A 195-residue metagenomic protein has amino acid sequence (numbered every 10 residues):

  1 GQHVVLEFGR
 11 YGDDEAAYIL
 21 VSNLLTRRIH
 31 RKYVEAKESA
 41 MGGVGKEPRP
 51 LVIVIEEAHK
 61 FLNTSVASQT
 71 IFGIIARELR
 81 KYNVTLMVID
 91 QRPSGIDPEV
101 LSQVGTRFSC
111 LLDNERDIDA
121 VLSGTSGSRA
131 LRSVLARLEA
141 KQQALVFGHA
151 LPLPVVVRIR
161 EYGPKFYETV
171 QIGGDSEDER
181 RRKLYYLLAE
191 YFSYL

Functional and structural regions predicted by a protein language model:
G1-I74, A140, A144-G148: P-loop NTPase motor domains
G12-E15, K60-N63, Q69, S94-D97 (+3 more regions): Flexible loop/turn segments at secondary-structure boundaries
L20, K141-L195: Conserved P-loop NTPase motor module
S22-N23, L79-R80, N114-E115, V121 (+2 more regions): Short, charged/polar low-complexity linear motifs in solvent-exposed/disordered segments
N23-R28, F72-I74, T106-F108, S126-A130 (+2 more regions): Short, low-complexity, polar/charged sequence segments that are solvent-exposed and flexible
T26-E38, I71-M87, R129, K183-L184 (+2 more regions): Substrate-engagement module of ASCE P-loop NTPases
L51, K60-N63, A67-I71, R107-S109 (+2 more regions): Accessory regions of macromolecular translocation/handling assemblies
G73-R158: Conserved ATP-driven motor cores of ASCE-family P-loop NTPases powering translocation/secretion/packaging/pilus
